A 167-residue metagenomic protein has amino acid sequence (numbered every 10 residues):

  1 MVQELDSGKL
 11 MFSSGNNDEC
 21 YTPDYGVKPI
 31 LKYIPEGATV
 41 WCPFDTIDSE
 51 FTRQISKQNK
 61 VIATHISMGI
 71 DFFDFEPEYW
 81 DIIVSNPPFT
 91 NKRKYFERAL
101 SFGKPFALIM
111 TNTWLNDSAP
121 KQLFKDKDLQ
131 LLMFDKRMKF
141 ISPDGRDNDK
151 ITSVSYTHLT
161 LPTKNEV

Functional and structural regions predicted by a protein language model:
M1-L159: Class I S-adenosyl-L-methionine-dependent methyltransferase catalytic core
T163-V167: Single conserved hydrophobic/aromatic residue that forms the stacking wall/gate of nucleotide- or nucleobase-binding
